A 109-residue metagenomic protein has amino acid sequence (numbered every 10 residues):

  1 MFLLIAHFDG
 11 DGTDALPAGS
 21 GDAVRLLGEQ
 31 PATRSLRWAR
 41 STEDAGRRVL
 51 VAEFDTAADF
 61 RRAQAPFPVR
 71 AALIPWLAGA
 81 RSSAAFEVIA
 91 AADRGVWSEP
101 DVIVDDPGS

Functional and structural regions predicted by a protein language model:
M1-V49, D55-F67, P75-S109: Short S/T/G/P-rich N-terminal loop/turn motif that feeds into the first structured element of a domain
